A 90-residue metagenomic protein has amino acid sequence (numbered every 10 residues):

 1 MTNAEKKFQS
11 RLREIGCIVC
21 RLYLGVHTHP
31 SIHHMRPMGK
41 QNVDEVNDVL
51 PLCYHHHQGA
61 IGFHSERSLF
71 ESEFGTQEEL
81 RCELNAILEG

Functional and structural regions predicted by a protein language model:
T2-S31: Short cysteine-rich loop/turn motifs with clustered Cys
A4, R36-G39: Short, well-ordered turn and helix-capping elements at secondary-structure junctions
L12, H34, C53: Divalent metal-coordination and catalytic microenvironments
I18, P51-Y54: Cys/His/Pro-rich metal-binding microdomains
L22-L24, H55-G59: Detector for the c-type heme attachment site
H27-M35, I61-E66: Short Cys/His-rich "knuckle" micro-motifs
P30, L50-P51: A broad, low-specificity signal marking well-ordered, structured residues that form hydrophobic/aromatic
G39-L50, Q58-G90: Polybasic, low-complexity binding patches
